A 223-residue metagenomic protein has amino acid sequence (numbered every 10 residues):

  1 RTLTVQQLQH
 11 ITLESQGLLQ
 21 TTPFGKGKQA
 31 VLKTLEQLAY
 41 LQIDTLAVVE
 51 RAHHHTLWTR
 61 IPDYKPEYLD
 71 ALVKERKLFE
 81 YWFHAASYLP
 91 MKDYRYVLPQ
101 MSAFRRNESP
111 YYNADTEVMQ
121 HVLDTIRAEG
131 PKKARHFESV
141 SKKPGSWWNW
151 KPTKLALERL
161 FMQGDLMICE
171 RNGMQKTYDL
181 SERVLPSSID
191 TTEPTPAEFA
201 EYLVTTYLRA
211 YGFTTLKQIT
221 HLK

Functional and structural regions predicted by a protein language model:
R1-K223: Long, low-complexity intrinsically disordered regions
